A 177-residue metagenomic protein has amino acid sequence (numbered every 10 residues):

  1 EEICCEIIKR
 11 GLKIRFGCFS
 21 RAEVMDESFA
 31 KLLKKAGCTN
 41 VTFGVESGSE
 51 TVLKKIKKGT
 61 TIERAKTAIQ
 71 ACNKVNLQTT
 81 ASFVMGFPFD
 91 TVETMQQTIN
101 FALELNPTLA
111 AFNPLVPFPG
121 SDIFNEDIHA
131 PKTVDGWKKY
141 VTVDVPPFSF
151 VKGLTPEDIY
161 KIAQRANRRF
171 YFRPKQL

Functional and structural regions predicted by a protein language model:
I3-L177: A structural motif corresponding to the C-terminal lobe/cap of the Radical SAM core domain
